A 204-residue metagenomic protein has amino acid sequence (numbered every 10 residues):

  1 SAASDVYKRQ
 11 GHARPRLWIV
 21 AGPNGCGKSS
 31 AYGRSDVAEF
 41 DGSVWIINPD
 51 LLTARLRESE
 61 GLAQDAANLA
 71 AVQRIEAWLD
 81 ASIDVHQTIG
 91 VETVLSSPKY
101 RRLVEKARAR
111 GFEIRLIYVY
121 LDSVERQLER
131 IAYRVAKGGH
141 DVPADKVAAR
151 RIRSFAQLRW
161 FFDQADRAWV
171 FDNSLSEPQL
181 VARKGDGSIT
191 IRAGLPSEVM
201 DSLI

Functional and structural regions predicted by a protein language model:
S1-Y7: Short, small-residue-biased leader/transition segments that mark boundaries at the very start of proteins
P23-N24: The conserved Walker
K28: Conserved lysine of the Walker
G33-Q87: Conserved substrate/cofactor phosphate-moiety recognition/catalytic segment in nucleotide-dependent phosphotransferases
A67-L121, S154, F161, W169: Glycine-rich phosphate-binding loop used to anchor ATP phosphates in small-molecule kinases, encompassing both
R110-L158: A glycine- and Lys/Arg-enriched "phosphate-lid" helix/loop adjacent to the NTP-binding pocket of small-molecule kinases
F162-I204: NTP-dependent small-molecule kinase module
